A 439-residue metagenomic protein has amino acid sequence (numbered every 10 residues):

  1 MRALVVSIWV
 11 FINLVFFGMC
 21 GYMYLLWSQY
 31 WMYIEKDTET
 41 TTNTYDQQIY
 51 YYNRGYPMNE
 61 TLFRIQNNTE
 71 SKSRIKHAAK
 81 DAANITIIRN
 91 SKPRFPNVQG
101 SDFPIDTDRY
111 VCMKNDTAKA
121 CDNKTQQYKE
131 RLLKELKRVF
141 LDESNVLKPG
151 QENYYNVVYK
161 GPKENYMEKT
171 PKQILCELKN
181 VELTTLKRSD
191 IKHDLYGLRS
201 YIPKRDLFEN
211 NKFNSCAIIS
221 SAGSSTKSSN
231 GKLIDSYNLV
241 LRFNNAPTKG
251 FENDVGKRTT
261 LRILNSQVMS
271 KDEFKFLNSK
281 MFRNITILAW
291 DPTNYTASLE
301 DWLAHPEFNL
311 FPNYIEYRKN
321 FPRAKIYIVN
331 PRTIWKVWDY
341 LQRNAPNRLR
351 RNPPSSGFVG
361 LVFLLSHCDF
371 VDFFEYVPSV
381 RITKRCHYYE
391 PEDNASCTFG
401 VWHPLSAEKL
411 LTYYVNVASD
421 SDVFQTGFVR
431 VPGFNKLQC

Functional and structural regions predicted by a protein language model:
R2-C439: Metal-ion/cofactor- or nucleotide/acyl-coenzyme-handling active-site neighborhoods
